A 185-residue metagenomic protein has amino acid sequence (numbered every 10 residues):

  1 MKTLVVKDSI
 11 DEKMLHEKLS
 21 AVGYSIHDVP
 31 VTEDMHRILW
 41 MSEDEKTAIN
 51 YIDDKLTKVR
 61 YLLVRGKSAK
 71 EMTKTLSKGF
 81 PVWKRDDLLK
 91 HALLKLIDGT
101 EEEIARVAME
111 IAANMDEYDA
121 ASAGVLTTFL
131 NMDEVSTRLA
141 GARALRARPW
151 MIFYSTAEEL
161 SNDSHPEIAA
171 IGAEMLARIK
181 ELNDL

Functional and structural regions predicted by a protein language model:
M1-I49: Short Lys/Arg-enriched alpha/beta "domain-start" segment
V29-E33, A140, P166, I171-G172: A generic structural motif
L39-H91: Surface-facing alpha-helical segments and adjacent helix-coil boundary elements at the starts of domains
L63-S68, K74-V82, A105-E117, R138-W150 (+1 more regions): Structural detector for internal amphipathic alpha-helices that build alpha-solenoid repeat scaffolds
K84-K95, E117-N131, W150-N162, D184-L185: Amphipathic alpha-helical scaffolding segments comprising HEAT/armadillo-like alpha-solenoid repeats
I97-A108, N131: HEAT-repeat alpha-solenoid elements in large eukaryotic scaffold proteins
G99, N114, F129, D133 (+1 more regions): Conserved aromatic-histidine-acidic binding/catalytic patches
E101-E102, V135-S136, P166-A170: Alpha-helix N-cap/helix-start positions at coil->helix boundaries
